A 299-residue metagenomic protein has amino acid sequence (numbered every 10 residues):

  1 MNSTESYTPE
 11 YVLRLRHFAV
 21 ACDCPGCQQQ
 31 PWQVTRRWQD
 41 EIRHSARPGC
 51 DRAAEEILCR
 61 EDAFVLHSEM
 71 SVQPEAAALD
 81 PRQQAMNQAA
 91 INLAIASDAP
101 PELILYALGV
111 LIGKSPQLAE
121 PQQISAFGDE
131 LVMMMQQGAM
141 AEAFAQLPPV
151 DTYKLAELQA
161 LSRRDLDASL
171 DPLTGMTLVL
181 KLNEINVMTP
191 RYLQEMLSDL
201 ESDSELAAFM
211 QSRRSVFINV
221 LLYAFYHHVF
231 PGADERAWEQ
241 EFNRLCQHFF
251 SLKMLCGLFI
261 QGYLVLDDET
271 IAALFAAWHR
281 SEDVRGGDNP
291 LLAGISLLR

Functional and structural regions predicted by a protein language model:
M1, T8-L66: Short Cys/His-based metal-binding microdomains
H17-A19, A46-A141: Charged, amphipathic alpha-helical linkers/stalks
P101-R299: Hydrophobic, aromatic-lined core segments that form the binding pocket/scaffold for planar heteroaromatic ligands
